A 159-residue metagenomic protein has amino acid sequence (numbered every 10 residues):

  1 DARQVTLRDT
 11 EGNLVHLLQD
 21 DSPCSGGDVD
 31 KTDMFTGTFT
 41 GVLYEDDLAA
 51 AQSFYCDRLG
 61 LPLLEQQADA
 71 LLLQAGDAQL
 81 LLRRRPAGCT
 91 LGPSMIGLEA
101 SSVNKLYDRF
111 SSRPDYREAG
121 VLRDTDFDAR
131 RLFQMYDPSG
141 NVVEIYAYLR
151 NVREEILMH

Functional and structural regions predicted by a protein language model:
D1, Q67, G76, G92 (+1 more regions): Exposed loop/turn and edge beta-strand positions of beta-sandwich/beta-sheet ligand-binding modules
D1-L14, D47-A49, I96-V142, L149-R150: Vicinal oxygen chelate
G12-V15, S25, A78-L82, G88-T90 (+1 more regions): Short, charged/polar, Gly/Pro-enriched secondary-structure boundary elements
H16-Q52, P93-I96, L149-H159: N-terminal beta-strand motif that seeds the catalytic metal site of vicinal oxygen chelate
L18-D20, D69, R85-P86, Y148: Residue-level structural signal for beta-strand termini and adjacent loop
Q19, P62-Q67, R123-D124, R150-V152: Conserved catalytic-core motifs of GNAT/GCN5-like acyltransferases
V42-L80, R85: Core segments of cupin and vicinal oxygen chelate
L72, T90, D108: Acidic/His-leaning functional-site neighborhoods
